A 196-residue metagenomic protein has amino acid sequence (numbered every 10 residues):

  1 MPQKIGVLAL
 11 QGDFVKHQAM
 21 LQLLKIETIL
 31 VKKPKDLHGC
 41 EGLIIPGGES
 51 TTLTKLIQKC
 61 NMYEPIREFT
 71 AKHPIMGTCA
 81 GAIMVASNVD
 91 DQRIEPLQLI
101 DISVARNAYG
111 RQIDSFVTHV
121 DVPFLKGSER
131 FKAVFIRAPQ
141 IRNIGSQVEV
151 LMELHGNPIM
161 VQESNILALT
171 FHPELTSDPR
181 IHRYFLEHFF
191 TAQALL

Functional and structural regions predicted by a protein language model:
M1-K59, P65-E68, P179-R183, E187-L196: N-terminal beta1-alpha1 cap of cysteine-dependent amidohydrolase-like domains
P2, C40, A71-H73, I94-E95 (+3 more regions): Short coil/turn connectors at secondary-structure junctions
L10, T78-A80, I100, R137 (+1 more regions): A secondary-structure boundary/capping signal
Q18, A86-N88, S146: Short, well-ordered secondary-structure micro-motifs
T28-I29, I75, I166: Hydrophobic anchor at the start of a short beta-strand that flanks the dinucleotide cofactor-binding loop
I45, G77, L169: Redox-cofactor binding/interface segments in oxidoreductases and associated redox assembly factors
S50-D121: Cysteine-nucleophile active-site neighborhood
R106-L196: Amide-donor transfer/coupling interface in amidating biosynthetic enzymes
